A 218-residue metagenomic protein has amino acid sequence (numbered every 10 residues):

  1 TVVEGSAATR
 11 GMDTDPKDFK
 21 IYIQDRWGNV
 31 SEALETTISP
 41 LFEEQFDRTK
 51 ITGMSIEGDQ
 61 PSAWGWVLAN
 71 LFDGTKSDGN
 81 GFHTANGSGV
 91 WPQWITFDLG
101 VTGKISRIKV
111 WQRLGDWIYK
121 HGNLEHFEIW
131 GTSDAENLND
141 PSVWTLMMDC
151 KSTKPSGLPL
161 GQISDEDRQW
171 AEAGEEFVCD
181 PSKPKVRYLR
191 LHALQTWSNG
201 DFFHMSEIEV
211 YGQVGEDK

Functional and structural regions predicted by a protein language model:
T1-D13, M148-C150, P159-Q162: Recognizes extended acidic, P/S/T-rich segments that occur within or adjacent to Ig-like beta-sandwich modules
T1-E4, G28-A33, S88: Short, intrinsically disordered, charge-balanced linker/junction segments flanking boundaries in proteins
R10, T36, F177-C179: Generic detection of short hydrophobic beta-strand segments and adjacent strand-loop junctions
G11-S31: Beta-strand-rich modules
D25-E32, Q195-D201: Short acidic/polar inter-strand loop motif in beta-rich domains
A33-G100, R113, Y119, P155-Q169 (+1 more regions): Disordered, acidic Ser/Thr/Pro-rich linker "stalks" and the adjacent N-terminal cap of the next globular domain
T75-V143, A171-K218: Aromatic, loop-rich ligand-recognition surfaces of beta-strand-rich domains
T145-C179: Extracellular carbohydrate recognition and processing domains and analogous Trp-centered ligand-binding platforms
